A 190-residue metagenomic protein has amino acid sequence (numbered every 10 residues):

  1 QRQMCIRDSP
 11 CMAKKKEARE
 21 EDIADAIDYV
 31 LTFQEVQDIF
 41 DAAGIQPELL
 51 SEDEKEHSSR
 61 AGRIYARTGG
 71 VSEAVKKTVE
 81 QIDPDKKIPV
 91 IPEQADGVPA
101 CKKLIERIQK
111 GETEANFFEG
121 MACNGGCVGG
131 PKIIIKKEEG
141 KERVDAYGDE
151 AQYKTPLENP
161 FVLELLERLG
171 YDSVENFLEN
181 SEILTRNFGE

Functional and structural regions predicted by a protein language model:
Q1, K14: Mid-sequence acidic-hydrophobic segments that form the walls of catalytic/ligand-binding cavities or oligomerization
R2-I6: Short, small-residue-biased leader/transition segments that mark boundaries at the very start of proteins
R7, K15-E17: Proline/glycine-rich low-complexity loops and linkers
C11: Phosphate/adenylate-binding glycine loop and adjacent helical scaffold
R19, A24-E190: Iron-sulfur (Fe-S) cluster-binding modules
